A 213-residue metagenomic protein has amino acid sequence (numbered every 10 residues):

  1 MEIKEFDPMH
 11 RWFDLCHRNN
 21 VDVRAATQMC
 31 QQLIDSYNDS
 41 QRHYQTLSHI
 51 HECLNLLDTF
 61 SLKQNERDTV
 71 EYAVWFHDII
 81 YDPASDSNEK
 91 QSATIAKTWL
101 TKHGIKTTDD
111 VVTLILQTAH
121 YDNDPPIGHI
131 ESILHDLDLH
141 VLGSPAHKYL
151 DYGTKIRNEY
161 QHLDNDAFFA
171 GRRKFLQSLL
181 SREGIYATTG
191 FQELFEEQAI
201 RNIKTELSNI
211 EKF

Functional and structural regions predicted by a protein language model:
E2-C16, N38-Q45, L56-Q64, H103 (+1 more regions): Divalent metal-dependent phosphate-bond-processing catalytic cores, especially two-metal-ion Mg2+/Mn2+ enzymes that act
M9, F13, T27-Q31, L54 (+4 more regions): An amphipathic alpha-helix signature
A26-I34, L47, E71, T108-L116: Short, well-structured alpha-helical segments
S36, S92-D124: Histidine- and acidic-residue-rich, metal-dependent catalytic cores
D39-H49, Y81-Q91: Active-site metal-coordination segments of metallo-dependent hydrolases
C53, D68-P83, S92, L114-A119: His-Asp-centered metal-binding catalytic motifs of divalent-metal-dependent phosphohydrolases/nucleases
C53, D86, K90-S92, K102 (+1 more regions): Carbohydrate transferase catalytic cores enriched for Leloir-type hexosyltransferases
Q64-W75, T108-L114, I130-I133: Alpha-helical scaffolds flanking conserved acidic
